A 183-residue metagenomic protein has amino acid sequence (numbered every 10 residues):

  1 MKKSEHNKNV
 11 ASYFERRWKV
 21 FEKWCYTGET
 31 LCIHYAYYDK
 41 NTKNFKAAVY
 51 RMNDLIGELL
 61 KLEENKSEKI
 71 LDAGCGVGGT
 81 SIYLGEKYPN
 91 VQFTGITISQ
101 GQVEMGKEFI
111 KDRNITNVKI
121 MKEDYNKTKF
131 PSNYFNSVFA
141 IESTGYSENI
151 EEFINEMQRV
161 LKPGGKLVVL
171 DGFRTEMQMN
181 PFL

Functional and structural regions predicted by a protein language model:
M1-W24: N-terminal auxiliary segments of SAM/dcSAM-dependent transferases
C32, K46-K66: Conserved alpha-helix/loop element of class I SAM-dependent methyltransferases that forms part of the SAM/SAH-binding
K69-L71, G79-K127: Class I SAM-dependent methyltransferase SAM/SAH-binding core
G76: Conserved glycine-rich SAM-binding loop
N126-V138: A short acidic, Gly/Pro-enriched loop at the edge of an enzyme's catalytic core that lines a small-molecule cofactor
N136-N149: A short SAM/SAH-binding and catalytic strip from SAM-dependent methyltransferases
E151-K166: A short glycine-rich, Lys/Arg-flanked "PGG" loop and its adjoining helix->strand segment in the class I
V168-L183: Conserved class I S-adenosyl-L-methionine
